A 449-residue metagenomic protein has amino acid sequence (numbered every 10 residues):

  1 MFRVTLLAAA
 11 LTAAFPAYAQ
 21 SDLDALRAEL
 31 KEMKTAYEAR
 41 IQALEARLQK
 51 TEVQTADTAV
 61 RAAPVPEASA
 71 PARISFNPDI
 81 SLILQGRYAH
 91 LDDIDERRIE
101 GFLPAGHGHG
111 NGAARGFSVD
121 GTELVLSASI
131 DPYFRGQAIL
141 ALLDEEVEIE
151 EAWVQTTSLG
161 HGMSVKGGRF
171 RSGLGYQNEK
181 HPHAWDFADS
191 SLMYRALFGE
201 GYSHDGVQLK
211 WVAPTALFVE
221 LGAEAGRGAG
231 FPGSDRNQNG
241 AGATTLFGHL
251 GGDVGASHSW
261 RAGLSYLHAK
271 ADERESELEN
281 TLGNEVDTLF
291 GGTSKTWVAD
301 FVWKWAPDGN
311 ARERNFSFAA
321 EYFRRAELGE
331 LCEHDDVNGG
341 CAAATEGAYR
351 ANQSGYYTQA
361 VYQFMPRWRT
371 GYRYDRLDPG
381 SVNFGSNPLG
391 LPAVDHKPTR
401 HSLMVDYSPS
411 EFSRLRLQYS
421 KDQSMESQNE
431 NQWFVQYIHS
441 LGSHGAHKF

Functional and structural regions predicted by a protein language model:
F2-Y18: Gram-negative bacterial Sec-dependent N-terminal signal peptides
V4, T35, I41, F170 (+3 more regions): Hydrophobic alpha-helical segments, especially transmembrane helices and their immediate juxtamembrane helical caps
L11, Y18-H107, A216-F218, Q436 (+2 more regions): N-terminal periplasmic/intermembrane-space "pro-region" immediately following the signal or transit peptide
Y18-Q20, V53, P182-W185, S402: Short linear motifs centered on Gly/Pro in flexible linkers and helix caps
D24-R27, K31, A114, Q238-N239 (+1 more regions): Soluble non-cytosolic domains of exported or imported proteins
E67-F231, Q238-A256, S354, Q359-V382: Outer membrane beta-barrel
N111, W153, D186, H258-F449: Outer-membrane beta-barrel pore domains
P232-R236, D287-T288: Active-site rim elements
